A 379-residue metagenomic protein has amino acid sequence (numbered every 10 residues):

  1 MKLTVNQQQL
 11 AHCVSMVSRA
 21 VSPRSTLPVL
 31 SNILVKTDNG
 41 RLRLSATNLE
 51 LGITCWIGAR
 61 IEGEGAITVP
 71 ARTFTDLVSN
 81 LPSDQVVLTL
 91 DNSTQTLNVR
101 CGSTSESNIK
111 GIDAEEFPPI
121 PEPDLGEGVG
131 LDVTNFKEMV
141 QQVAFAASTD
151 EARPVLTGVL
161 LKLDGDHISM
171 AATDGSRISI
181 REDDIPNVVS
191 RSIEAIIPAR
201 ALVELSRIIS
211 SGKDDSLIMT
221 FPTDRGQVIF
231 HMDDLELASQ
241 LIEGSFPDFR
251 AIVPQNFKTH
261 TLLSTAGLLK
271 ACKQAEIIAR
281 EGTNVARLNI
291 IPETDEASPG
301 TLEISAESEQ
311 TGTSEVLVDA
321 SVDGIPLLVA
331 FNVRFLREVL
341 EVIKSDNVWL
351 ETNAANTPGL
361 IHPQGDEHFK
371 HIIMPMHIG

Functional and structural regions predicted by a protein language model:
M1-G379: Structural preference for solvent-exposed beta-strand-turn elements and adjacent flexible terminal/loop segments within
